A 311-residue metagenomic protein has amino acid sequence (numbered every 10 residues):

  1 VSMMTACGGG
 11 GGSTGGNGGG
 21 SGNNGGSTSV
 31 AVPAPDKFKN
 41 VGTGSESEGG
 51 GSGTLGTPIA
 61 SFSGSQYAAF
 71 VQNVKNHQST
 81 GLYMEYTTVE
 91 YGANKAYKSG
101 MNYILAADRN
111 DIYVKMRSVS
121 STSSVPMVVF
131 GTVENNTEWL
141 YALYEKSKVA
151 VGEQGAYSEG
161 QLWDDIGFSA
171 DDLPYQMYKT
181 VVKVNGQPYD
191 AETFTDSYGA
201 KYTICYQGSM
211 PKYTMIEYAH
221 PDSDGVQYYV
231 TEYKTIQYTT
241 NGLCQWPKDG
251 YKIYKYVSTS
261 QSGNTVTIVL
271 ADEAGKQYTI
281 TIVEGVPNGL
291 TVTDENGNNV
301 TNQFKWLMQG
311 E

Functional and structural regions predicted by a protein language model:
V1-A6: Sec-dependent bacterial lipoprotein signal peptides
C7-G10, G15-Y113, V181, W246-T267 (+2 more regions): N-terminal leader/targeting segments and the immediate start of mature chains
F62-S65, T132-A200, G242-Q261, E295 (+1 more regions): Flexible, processing/modification-adjacent segments and terminal tails in exported/periplasmic/extracellular proteins
N76-Y83, I104-V114, G131-E138, Q187-Y189 (+6 more regions): Short, solvent-exposed coil/turn segments at beta-strand boundaries
M84-E90, Y113-S120, D190-S197, M215-H220 (+1 more regions): Short beta-strand segments that buttress and anchor functional surface loops
G92, A106, S120, Y144 (+8 more regions): Acidic surface patches and DE-rich sequence motifs
A96-F168, A219-P221, V226-Y229, T279-G297 (+1 more regions): An acidic-aromatic
K212, I216-K255: Acidic, serine/threonine-rich low-complexity disordered tracts
